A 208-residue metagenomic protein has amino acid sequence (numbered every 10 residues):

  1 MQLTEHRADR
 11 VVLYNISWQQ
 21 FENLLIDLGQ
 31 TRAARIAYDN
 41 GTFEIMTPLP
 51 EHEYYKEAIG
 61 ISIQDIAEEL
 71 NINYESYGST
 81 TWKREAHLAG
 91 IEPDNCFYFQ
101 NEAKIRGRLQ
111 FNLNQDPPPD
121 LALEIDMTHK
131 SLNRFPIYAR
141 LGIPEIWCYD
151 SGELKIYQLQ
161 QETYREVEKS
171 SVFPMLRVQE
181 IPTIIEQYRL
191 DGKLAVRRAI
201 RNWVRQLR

Functional and structural regions predicted by a protein language model:
M1-P144, C148-R208: Gly/Pro/Ser/Thr-rich low-complexity, intrinsically disordered segments predominantly at protein N-termini
